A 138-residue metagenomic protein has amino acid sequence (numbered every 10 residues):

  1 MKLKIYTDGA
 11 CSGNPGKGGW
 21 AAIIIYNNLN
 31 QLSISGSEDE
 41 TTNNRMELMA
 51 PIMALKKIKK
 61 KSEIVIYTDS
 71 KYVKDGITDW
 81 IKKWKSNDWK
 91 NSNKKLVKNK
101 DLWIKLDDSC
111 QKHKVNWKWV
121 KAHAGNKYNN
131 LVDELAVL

Functional and structural regions predicted by a protein language model:
M1-M46, M53-K59, D133-E134, L138: RNase H-like nuclease fold core
A10-N14, I52-L131, L135: RNase H catalytic domain
M46-E47, Y128: Hydrophobic (often cysteine-bearing) scaffold residues that line and stabilize catalytic clefts of nucleotide/cofactor
